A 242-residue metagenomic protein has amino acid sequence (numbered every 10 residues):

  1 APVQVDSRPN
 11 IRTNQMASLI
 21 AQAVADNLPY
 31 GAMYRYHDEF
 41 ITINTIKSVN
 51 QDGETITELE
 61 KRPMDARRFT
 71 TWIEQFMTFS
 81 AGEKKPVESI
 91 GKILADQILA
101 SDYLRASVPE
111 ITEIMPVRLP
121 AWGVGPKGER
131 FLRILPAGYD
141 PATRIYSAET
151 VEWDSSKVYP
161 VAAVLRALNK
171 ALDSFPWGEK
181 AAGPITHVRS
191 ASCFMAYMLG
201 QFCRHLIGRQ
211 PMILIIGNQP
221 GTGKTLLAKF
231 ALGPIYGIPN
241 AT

Functional and structural regions predicted by a protein language model:
A1-R189, L206: N-terminal nucleic-acid engagement/recognition segments and initiation subdomains in replication, restriction
S174-G178, G200-G208, G233-A241: Conserved helix-loop functional segments at active or binding sites
I185, F202, I215-N218: A general structural-boundary detector
V188-Q201: N-terminal pre-Walker A segment at the start of P-loop NTPase domains
I213-A241: Walker A/P-loop
